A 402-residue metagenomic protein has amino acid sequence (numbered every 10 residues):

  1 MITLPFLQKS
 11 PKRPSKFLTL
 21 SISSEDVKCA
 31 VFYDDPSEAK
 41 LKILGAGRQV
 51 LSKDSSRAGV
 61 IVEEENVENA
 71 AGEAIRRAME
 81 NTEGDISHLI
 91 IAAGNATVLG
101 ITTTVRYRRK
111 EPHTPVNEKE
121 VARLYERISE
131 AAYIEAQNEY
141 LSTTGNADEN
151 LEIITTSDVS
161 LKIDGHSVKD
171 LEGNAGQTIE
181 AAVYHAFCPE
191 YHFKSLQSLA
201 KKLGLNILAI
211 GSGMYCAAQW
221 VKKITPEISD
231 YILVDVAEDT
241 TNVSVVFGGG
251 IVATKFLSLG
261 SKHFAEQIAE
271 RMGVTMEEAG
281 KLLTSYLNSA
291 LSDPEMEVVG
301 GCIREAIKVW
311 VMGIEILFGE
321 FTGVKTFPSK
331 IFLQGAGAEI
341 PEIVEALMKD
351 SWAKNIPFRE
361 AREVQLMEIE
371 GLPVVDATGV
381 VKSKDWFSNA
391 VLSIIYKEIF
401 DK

Functional and structural regions predicted by a protein language model:
M1-D26, A30-L89, A93-Y231, A290 (+6 more regions): Nucleotide/phosphate-binding catalytic cleft detector across ATP-hydrolyzing and phosphate-transferring enzymes
A92, G213, S244-V246, Q334-A336 (+1 more regions): Generic beta-strand/beta-sheet core signal
W220-L287: Acidic, glycine-rich loop-and-beta core segments that form the ion-binding/anion-interacting portion of active sites
A253-K255, F264-Q267, E277-A279, V324-T326 (+2 more regions): Extended hydrophobic-aromatic, low-complexity segments
K262, E266, E305-K308, M312 (+5 more regions): Feature representing long, continuous alpha-helical segments
M272-V309: A mobile "lid/hinge" subdomain adjacent to the ATP/sugar-phosphate binding pocket shared across diverse ATP-dependent
E295-E342, R359-G371: C-terminal structural cap/anchor segments
E345-D350, K354-W386: C-terminal structured domain segments
